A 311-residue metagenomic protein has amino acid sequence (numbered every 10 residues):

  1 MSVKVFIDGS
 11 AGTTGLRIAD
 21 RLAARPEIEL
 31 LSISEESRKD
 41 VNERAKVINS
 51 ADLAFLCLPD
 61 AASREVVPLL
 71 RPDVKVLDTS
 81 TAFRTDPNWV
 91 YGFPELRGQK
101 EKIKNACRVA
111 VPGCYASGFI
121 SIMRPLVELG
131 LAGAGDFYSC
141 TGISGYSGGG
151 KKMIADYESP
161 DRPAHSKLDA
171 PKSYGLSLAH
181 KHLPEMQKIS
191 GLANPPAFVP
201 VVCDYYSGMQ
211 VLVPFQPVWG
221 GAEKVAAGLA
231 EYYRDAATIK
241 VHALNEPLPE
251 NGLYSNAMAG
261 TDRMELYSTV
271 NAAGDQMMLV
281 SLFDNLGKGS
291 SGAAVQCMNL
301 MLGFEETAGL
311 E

Functional and structural regions predicted by a protein language model:
M1-Y174, T269-A272, A308-L310: N-terminal Rossmann-like NAD(P) cofactor-binding subdomain of oxidoreductases, focused on the glycine-rich
A11-A45, D136-F137, T141, Y146-L279: C-terminal substrate-binding/catalytic lobe of Rossmann-fold NAD(P)-dependent oxidoreductases
T14, A54, D78-F83, S159 (+3 more regions): Short secondary-structure transition/capping segments
A19, I120-V127, L183-Q187, A230 (+2 more regions): Predominant activation on well-ordered alpha-helical scaffold segments within soluble catalytic domains
V109, V225-L229, A294: PAPS/PAP-binding and catalytic site of the sulfotransferase fold
G118, G221, G289-S290: Secondary-structure boundary/capping motif
L131-A132, L192, F304: Helix N-cap/coil-helix junction residues
R263-E311: NAD(P)-dependent Rossmann-like dehydrogenase/reductase catalytic/cofactor-binding core
